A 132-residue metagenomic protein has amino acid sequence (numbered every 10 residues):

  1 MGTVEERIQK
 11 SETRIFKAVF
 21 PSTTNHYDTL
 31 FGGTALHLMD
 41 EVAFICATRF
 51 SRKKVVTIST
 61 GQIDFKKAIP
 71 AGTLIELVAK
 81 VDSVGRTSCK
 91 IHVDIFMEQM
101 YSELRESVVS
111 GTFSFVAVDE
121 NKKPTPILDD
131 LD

Functional and structural regions predicted by a protein language model:
G2-I15, P70-A71, D82-D132: HotDog/MaoC-like acyl-thioester-processing domains
G2-V56, V116-D132: Hot-dog-fold acyl-thioester-processing enzymes
A18, S22-T23, Q62, I69 (+1 more regions): Generic hydrophobic-segment detector
L36, V56-I58, R86, E106: Generic structural signal for well-ordered secondary structure
R49, G61, S88-C89: Juxtamembrane helix-loop transition sites at the ends of transmembrane segments in multi-pass membrane proteins
R52-A68: Small beta-barrel nucleic-acid-binding modules, principally OB-folds
